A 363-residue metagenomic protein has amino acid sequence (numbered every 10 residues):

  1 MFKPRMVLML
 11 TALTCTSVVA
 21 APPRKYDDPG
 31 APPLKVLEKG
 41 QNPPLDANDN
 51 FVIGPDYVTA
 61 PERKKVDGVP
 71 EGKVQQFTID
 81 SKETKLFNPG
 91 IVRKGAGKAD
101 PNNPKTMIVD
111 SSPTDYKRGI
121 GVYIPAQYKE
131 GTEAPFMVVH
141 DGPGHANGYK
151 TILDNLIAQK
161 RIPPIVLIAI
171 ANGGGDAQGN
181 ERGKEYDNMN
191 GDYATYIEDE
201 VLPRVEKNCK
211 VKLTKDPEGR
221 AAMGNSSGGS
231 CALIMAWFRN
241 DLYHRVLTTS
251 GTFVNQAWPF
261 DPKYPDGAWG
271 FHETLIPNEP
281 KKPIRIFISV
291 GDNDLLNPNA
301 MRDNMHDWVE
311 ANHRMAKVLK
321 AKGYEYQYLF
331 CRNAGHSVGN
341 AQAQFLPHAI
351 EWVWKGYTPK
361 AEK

Functional and structural regions predicted by a protein language model:
M1-R5: Positively charged n-region of N-terminal signal peptides that target proteins for export
V7-S17: Bacterial N-terminal signal peptides
A21-K363: Non-catalytic cap/lid and distal C-terminal segments of serine-dependent acyl enzymes
